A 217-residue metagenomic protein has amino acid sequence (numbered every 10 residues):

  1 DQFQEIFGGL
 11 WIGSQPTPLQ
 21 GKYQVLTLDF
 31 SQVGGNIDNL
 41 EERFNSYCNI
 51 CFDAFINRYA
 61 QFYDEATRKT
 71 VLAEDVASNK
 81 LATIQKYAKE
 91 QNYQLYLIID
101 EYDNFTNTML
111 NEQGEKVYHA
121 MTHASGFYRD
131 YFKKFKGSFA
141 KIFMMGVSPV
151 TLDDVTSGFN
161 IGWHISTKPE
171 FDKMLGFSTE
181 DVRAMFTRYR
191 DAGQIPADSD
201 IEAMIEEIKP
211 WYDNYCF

Functional and structural regions predicted by a protein language model:
Q2-N57: P-loop NTPase motor core
T27, Y96-D100, G126-D130, A140-V147: Structural recognition of the conserved hydrophobic beta-strand(s) that form the central parallel beta-sheet of P-loop
S31-N36, D103-N104, S148-D154: Conserved nucleotide-binding/hydrolysis micro-motifs of P-loop NTPases
R43-N45, N111-H119, P149, V155-P169: Short secondary-structure boundary/capping segments
D64-Q85: Short glycine-rich substrate-engagement loop in P-loop NTPases that contacts/grips substrate
T83-E90, V117-I142: Substrate-engagement module of ASCE P-loop NTPases
N92-H119: Conserved P-loop NTPase "ATPase switch" module shared by AAA+ and STAND
T151-G158, I165-F217: Amphipathic alpha-helical segments of the small helical/lid subdomains adjacent to P-loop NTPase cores
